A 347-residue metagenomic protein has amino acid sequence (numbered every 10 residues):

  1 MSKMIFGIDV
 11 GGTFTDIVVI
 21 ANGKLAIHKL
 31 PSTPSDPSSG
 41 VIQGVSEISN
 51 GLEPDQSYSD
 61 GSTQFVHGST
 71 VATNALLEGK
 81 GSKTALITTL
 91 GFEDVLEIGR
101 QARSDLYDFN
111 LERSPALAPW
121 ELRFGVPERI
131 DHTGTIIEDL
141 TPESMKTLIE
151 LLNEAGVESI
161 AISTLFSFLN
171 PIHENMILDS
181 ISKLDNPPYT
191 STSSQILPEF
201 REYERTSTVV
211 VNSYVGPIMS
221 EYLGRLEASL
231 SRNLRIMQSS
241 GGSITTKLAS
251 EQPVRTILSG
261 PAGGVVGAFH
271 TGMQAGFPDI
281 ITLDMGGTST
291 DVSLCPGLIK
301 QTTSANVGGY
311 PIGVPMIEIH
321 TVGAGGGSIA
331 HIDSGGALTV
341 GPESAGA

Functional and structural regions predicted by a protein language model:
M1-A347: N-terminally biased helix-coil "hinge/interface" segments that flank
